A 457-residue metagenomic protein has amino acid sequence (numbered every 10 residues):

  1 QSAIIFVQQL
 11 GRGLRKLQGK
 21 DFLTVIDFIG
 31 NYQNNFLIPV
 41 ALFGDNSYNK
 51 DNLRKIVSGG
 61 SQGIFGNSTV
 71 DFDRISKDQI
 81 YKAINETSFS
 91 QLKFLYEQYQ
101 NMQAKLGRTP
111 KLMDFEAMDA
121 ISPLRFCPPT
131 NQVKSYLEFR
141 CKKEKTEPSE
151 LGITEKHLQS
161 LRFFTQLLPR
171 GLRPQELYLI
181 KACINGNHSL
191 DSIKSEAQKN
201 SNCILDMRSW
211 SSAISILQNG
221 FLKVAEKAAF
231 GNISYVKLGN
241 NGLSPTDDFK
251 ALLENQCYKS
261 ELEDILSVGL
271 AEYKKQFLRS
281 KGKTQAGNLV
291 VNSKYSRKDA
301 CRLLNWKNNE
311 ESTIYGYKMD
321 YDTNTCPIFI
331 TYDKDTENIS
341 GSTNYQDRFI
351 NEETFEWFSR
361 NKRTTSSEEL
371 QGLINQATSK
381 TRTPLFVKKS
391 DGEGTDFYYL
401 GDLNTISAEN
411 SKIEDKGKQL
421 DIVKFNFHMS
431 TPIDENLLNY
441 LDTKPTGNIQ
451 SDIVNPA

Functional and structural regions predicted by a protein language model:
S2-F43: Conserved segment of the helicase C-terminal RecA-like domain
G19-F22, S379, F397, Q419-D421: A short, structural micro-pattern
F28-N31, T331-D333, K388, H428-S430: Structured loops at beta-to-helix junctions and adjacent beta-edge loops in soluble globular domains
I38-Y178, V454-A457: Long, largely alpha-helical accessory region at the distal end of helicase-like NTP-driven motors
K105-R108, N185-K194, D333-N344, G392-T395 (+1 more regions): Short, surface-exposed beta-strand/loop "edge" segments at domain boundaries and coil↔beta transitions
S149-E311, Y321-C326, N344-Y345, F349-N351: C-terminal accessory/interaction regions of large nucleic acid-associated machines
S160, A182, G287-D396: Acidic, glycine-rich low-complexity segments with interspersed aromatic residues
S390-P456: Compact mixed alphabeta submodule
